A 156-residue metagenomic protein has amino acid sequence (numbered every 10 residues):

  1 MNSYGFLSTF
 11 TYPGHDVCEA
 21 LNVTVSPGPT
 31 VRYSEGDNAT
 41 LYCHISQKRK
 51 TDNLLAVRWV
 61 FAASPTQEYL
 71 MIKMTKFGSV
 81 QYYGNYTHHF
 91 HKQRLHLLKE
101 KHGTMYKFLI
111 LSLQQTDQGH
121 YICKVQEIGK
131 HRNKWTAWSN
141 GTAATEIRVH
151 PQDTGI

Functional and structural regions predicted by a protein language model:
M1-S79: N-terminal "mature ectodomain cap" immediately after the signal peptide in secreted/cell-surface glycoproteins
G14, A62-G103, W138-N140, E146: Immunoglobulin-superfamily Ig-like beta-sandwich domains in protein ectodomains
D16-C18, Q152-G155: Extracellular/luminal ectodomains of metazoan preproproteins built from arrays of small disulfide-bonded modules
P29, D37-L41, N53-L55, H91-Q93 (+3 more regions): Core residues of folded domains in eukaryotic genome-function proteins
P29-S34, Q47-R49, Y86, H96-K99 (+2 more regions): Beta-strand elements of modular eukaryotic interaction domains
H44, Q93-E127, H131-W135: Ligand-binding face of N-terminal immunoglobulin V-set domains in extracellular IgSF glycoproteins
R49-T51, T66-E68, T104-M105, D117-Q118 (+2 more regions): Eukaryotic short linear interaction motifs
T51, K124-T154: Extracellular/luminal immunoglobulin-like beta-sandwich modules
